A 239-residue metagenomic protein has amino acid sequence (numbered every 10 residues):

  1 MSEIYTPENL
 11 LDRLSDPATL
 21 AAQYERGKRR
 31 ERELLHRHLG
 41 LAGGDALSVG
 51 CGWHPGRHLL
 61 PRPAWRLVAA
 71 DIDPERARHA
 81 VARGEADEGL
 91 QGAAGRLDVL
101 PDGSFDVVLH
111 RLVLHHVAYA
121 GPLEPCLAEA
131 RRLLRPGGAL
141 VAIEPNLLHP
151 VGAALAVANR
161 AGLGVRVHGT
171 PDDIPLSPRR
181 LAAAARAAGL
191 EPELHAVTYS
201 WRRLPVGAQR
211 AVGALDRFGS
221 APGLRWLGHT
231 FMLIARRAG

Functional and structural regions predicted by a protein language model:
M1-L41: Conserved class I S-adenosyl-L-methionine
L47-S48, G52-L97: Class I SAM-dependent methyltransferase SAM/SAH-binding core
G95-V108: A short acidic, Gly/Pro-enriched loop at the edge of an enzyme's catalytic core that lines a small-molecule cofactor
H110-L114: A short beta-strand submotif of the Rossmann-like class I SAM-dependent methyltransferase core that lines
E124-P136: A short glycine-rich, Lys/Arg-flanked "PGG" loop and its adjoining helix->strand segment in the class I
V141-L163: Conserved class I S-adenosyl-L-methionine
N159, P192-G239: A C-terminal cap/extension of S-adenosyl-L-methionine-dependent methyltransferases that defines the acceptor-substrate
G164-R180: Acceptor-substrate binding/catalytic loop of class I
